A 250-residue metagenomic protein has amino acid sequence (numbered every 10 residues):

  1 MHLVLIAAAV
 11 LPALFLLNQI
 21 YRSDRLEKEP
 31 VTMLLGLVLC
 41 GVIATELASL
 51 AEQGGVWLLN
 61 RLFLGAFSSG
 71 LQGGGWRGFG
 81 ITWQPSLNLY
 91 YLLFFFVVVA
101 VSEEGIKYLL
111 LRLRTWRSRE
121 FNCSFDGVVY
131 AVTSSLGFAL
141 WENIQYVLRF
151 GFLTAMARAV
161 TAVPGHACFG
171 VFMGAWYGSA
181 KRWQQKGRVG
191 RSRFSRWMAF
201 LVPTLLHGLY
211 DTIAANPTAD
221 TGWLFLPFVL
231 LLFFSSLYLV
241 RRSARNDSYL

Functional and structural regions predicted by a protein language model:
M1-L250: Hydrophobic alpha-helical segments at protein termini of multi-pass membrane proteins
